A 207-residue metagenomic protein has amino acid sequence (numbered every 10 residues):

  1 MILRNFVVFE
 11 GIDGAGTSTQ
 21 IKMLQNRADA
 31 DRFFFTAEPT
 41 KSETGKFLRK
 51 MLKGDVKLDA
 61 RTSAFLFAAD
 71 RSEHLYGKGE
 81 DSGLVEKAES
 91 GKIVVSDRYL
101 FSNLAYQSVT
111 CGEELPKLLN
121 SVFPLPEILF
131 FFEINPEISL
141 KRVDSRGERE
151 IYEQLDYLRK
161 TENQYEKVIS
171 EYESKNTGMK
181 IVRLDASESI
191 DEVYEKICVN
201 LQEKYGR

Functional and structural regions predicted by a protein language model:
F9: Hydrophobic anchor at the beta1->P-loop junction of P-loop NTPases
I12: P-loop (Walker A) phosphate-binding loop of NTP-binding proteins
T17: Conserved lysine of the Walker
Q20: Hydrophobic positions on the alpha1 helix immediately C-terminal to the Walker A/P-loop
Q25, E137-R207: NTP-dependent small-molecule kinase module
N26-F35: Post-Walker A helix-loop "phosphate-sensing" segment adjacent to the P-loop in P-loop NTPases
F34-K117: ATP-dependent small-molecule kinase phosphotransfer cores that center on conserved nucleotide phosphate-binding segments
R98, N103-Q164: A glycine- and Lys/Arg-enriched "phosphate-lid" helix/loop adjacent to the NTP-binding pocket of small-molecule kinases
